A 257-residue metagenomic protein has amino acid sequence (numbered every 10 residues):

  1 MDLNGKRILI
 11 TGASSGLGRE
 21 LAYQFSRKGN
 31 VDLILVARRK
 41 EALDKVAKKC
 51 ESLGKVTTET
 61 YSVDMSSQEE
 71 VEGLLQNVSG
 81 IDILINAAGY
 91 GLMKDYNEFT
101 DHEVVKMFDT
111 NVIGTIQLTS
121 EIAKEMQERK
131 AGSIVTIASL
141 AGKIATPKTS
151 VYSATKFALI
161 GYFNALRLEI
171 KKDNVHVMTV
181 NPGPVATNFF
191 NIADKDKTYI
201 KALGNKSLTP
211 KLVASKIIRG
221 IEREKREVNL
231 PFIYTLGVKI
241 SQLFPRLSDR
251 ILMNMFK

Functional and structural regions predicted by a protein language model:
S14-S15: Conserved glycine-rich cofactor-binding loop
N30-V46: Conserved glycine-rich Rossmann-like NAD(P)H-binding loop of the short-chain dehydrogenase/reductase
S52-Q68: Rossmann-fold cofactor-recognition segment
D95-Y96, T100-F108: Substrate-binding pocket helix/loop in short-chain dehydrogenase/reductase
T119, T155: Active-site helix of classical SDR
S139: Residue(s) in the substrate-gating loop at a strand-loop-helix junction that position the organic substrate next
T179, I200-T235: C-terminal helical subdomain
